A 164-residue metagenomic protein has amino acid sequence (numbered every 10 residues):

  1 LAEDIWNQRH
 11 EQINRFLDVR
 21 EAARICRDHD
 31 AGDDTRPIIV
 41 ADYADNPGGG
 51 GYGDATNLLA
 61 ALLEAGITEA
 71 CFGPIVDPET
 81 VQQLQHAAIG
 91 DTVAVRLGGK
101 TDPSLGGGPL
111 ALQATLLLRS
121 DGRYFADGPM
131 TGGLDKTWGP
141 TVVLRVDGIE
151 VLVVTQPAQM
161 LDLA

Functional and structural regions predicted by a protein language model:
L1-Q156: Hard-cation-handling environments
Q159-M160: Short, surface-exposed beta-strand-loop junctions and turns on beta-sheet-rich folds
L163-A164: A conserved acidic, glycine/proline-rich C-terminal tail/linker
